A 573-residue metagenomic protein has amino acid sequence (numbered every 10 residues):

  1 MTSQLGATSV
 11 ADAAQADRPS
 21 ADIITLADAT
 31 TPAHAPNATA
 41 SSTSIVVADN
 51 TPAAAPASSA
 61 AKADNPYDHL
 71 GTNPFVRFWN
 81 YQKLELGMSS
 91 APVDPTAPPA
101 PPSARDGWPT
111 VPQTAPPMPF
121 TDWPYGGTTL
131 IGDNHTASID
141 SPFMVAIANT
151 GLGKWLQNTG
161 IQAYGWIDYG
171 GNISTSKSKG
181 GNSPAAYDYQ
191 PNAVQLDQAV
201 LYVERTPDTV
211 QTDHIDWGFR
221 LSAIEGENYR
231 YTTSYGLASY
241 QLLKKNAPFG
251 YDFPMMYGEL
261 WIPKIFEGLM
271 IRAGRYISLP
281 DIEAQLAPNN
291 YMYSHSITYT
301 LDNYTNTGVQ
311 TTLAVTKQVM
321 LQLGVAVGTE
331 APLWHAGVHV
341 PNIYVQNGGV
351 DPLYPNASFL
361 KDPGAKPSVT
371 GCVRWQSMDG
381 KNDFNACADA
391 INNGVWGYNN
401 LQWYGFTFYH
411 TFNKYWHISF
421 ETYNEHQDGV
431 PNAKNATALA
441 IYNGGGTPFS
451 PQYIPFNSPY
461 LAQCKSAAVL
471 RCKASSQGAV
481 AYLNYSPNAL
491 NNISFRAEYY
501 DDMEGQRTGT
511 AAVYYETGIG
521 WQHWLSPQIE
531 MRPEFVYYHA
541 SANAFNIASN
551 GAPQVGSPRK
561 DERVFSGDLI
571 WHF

Functional and structural regions predicted by a protein language model:
T2-S178, S222, A462-C464: N-terminal periplasmic/intermembrane-space "pro-region" immediately following the signal or transit peptide
G6, D17, P36, G71 (+5 more regions): Compositionally biased, intrinsically disordered low-complexity segments enriched in polar/proline residues
A60-Y81, A91-F120, T232, Q241-K244 (+1 more regions): Outer-membrane beta-barrel pore domains
P116-D140, G180-Y189, L237-P254, I271-E283 (+4 more regions): Short, charge-rich amphipathic segments
L130, V210-D216, G226-N228, L260-I271 (+1 more regions): Signature for the C-terminal beta-barrel architecture of outer-membrane proteins
M144, G180-G181, N290, P352 (+4 more regions): Generic signal for short, ordered secondary-structure residues within or immediately flanking folded domains
L152-S183, D188-A331, G337, T370 (+3 more regions): Outer membrane beta-barrel
T159, N192-A199, F249-P254, N303-T307 (+5 more regions): Residues that define the transmembrane beta-barrel architecture of outer-membrane proteins
